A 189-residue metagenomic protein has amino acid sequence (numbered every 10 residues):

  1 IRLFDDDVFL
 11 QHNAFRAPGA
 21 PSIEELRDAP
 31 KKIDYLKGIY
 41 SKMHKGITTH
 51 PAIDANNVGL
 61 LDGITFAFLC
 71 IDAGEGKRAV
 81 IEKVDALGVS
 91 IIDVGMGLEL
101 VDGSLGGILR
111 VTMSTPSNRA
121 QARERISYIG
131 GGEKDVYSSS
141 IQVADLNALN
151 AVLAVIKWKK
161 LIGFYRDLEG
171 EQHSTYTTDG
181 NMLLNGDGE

Functional and structural regions predicted by a protein language model:
R2, N13-I23, I53-L69: Long, low-complexity, intrinsically disordered polar/charged segments
R2-H44: Glycine-rich phosphate-binding loop and adjoining beta1-alpha1-beta2 segment of Rossmann-like nucleotide-binding folds
P30, D34, D145-L153: Electropositive phosphate-/nucleotide-binding environments in soluble metabolic enzymes
H44-P51, V58-N150, K160, T177-E189: E1/E1-like adenylate-forming module used to activate ubiquitin-like modifiers and sulfur-carrier proteins
V152-R166: Oxidoreductase and adenylate-handling cofactor-binding alpha/beta cores
Y165-T177: Core catalytic loop region at the nicotinamide-binding pocket of NAD(P)H-dependent oxidoreductases
